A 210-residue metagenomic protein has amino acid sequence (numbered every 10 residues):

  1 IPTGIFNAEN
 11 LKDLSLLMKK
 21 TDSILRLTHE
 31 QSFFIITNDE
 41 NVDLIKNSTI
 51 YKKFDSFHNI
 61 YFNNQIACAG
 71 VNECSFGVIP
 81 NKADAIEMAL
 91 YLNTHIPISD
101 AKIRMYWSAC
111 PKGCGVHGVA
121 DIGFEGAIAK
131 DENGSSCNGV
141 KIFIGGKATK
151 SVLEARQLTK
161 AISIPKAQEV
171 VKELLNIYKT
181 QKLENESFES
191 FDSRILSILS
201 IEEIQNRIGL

Functional and structural regions predicted by a protein language model:
I1-G134: Small-residue-enriched alpha-helical segments and adjacent helix-cap loops that form tight helix-helix packing
R26-Q31, Y61-G70, I144-R156, V171 (+1 more regions): Short acidic (Asp/Glu) and glycine-rich catalytic loops that position anionic groups and cofactors
I35, S56, G145, S190-S193: Intrinsically disordered, low-complexity regions enriched in small/polar residues
T94, S136, S200-I204: Alpha-helix boundary/capping detector
G118, G123-T180: Mobile "lid/hinge" segments at catalytic clefts and subdomain interfaces of large enzymes
Q157-L210: Extended hydrophobic packing segments that form well-structured cores
